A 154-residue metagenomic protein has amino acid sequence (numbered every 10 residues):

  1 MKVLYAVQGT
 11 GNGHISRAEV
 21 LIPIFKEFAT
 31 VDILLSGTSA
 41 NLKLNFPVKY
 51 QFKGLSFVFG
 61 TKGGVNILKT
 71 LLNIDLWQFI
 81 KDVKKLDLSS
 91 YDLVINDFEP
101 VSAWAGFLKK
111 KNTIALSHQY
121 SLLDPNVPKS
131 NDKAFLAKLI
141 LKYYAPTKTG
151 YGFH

Functional and structural regions predicted by a protein language model:
Y5-G9, V31-Q78: Conserved nucleotide-sugar phosphate-binding/catalytic loop shared by glycosyltransferases and other
A6-E19: A short, glycine/small-residue-rich beta-strand->loop->alpha-helix junction that serves as a flexible
S16-F25, G106: Histidine-anchored nucleotide/phosphate-binding helix
L21-T30, L42: A short, Lys/Arg-enriched amphipathic alpha-helix followed by its capping loop at the start of a domain
A29-S36, L93-N96, T149-H154: Short, hydrophobic beta-strand segments that form beta-sheet elements in well-ordered domains
L42, V94-K109: An aromatic- and histidine-rich active-site surface loop
G64-L93, E99-V101: Conserved nucleotide-sugar donor-binding subdomain of glycosyltransferases
N112-H154: Active-site-proximal region of nucleotide-activated glycan assembly enzymes, centered on histidine/acidic-rich loops
